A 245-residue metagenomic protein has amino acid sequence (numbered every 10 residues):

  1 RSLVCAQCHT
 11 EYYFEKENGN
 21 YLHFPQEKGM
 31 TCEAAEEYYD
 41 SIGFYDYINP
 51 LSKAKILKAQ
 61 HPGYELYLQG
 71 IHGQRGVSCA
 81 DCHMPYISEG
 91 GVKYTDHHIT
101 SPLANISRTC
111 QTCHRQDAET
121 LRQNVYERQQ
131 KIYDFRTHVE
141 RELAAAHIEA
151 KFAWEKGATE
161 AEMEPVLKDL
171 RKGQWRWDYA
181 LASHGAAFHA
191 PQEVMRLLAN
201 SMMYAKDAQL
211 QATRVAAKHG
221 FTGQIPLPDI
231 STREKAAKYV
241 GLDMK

Functional and structural regions predicted by a protein language model:
R1-D81, P85-M244: Primarily the internal scaffold of c-type cytochrome electron-transfer domains, especially repeated/multiheme c-type
